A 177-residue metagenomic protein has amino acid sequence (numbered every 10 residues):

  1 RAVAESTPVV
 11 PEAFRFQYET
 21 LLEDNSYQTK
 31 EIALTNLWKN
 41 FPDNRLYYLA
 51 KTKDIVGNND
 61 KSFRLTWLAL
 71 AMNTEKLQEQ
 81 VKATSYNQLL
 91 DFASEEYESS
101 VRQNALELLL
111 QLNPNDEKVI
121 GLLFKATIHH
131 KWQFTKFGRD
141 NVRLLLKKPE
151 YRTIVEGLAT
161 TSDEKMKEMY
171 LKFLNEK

Functional and structural regions predicted by a protein language model:
R1-V9, T20, Q28-P42, K61-Q80 (+4 more regions): Structural detector for internal amphipathic alpha-helices that build alpha-solenoid repeat scaffolds
V9-L21, P42-D54, E79-F92, N115-A126 (+1 more regions): Amphipathic alpha-helical scaffolding segments comprising HEAT/armadillo-like alpha-solenoid repeats
Y18, L37, T52, V56 (+6 more regions): A sequence-level detector of short, solvent-exposed, charge-rich linear segments
D24, G57-N58: Compositional signature of intrinsically disordered, low-complexity segments enriched in polar residues
R152-K177: Eukaryotic acidic, Ser/Thr-rich intrinsically disordered low-complexity regions
